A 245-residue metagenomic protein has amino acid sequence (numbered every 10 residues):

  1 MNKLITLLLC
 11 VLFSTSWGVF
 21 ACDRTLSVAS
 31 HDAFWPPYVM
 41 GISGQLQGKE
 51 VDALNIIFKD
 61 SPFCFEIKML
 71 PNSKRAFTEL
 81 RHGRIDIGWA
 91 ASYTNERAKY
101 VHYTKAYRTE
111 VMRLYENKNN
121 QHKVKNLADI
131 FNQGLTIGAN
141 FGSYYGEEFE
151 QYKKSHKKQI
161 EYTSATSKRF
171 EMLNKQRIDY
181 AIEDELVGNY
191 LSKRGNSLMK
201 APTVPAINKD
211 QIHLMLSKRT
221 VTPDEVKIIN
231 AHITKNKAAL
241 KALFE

Functional and structural regions predicted by a protein language model:
S14-G18: N-terminal signal peptide c-region/cleavage motif recognized by signal peptidases
C22-N95, K99, N236: Extracytoplasmic small-molecule ligand-binding "clamshell" domains of the periplasmic binding protein/Venus flytrap
D32-F34, T109-R113, R194-I233: Periplasmic-binding protein-like
A33, G44-I56, K118-K154, L186: Bilobed "Venus flytrap"/periplasmic-binding protein-like clamshell domains and structurally analogous long
V51-D60, A128-G134, M215-E245: Extended ligand-binding regions for polar small-molecule ligands
L54-C64, K105, F131, A139-S164 (+2 more regions): Ligand-binding cleft/hinge of the Venus flytrap
N55, K68-F131, G142-Y145, T203-I207: Acidic, polar ligand-binding/catalytic clefts
M69, K74-D86, H102, T166-V187 (+1 more regions): Short helices/loops that flank or line small-molecule/ion binding pockets
